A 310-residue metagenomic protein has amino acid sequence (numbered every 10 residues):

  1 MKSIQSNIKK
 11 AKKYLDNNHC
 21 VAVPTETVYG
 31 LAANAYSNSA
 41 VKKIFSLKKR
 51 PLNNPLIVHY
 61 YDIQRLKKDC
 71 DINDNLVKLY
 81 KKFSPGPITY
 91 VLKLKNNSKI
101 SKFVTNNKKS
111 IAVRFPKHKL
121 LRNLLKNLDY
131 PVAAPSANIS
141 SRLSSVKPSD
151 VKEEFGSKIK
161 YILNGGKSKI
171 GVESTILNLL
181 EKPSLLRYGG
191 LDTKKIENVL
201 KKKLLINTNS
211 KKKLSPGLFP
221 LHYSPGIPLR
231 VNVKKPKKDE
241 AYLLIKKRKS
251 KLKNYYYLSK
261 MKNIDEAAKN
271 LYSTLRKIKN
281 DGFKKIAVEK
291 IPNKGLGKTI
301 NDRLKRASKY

Functional and structural regions predicted by a protein language model:
M1-Y310: Active-site-adjacent structural elements in enzyme catalytic cores
